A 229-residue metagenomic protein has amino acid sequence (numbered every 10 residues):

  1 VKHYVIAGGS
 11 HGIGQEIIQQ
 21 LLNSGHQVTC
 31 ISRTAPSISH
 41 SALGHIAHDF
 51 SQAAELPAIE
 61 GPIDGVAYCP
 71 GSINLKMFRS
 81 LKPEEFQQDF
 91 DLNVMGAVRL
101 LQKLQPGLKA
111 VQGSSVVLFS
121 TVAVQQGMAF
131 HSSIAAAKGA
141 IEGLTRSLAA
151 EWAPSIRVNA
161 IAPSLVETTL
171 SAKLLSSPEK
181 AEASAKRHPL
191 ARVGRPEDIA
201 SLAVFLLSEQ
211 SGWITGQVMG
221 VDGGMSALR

Functional and structural regions predicted by a protein language model:
S10, G14, I18: N-terminal Rossmann NAD(P)H-binding glycine-rich loop of SDR-like oxidoreductase domains
M77-F78, K82-F90, K180-S184: Substrate-binding pocket helix/loop in short-chain dehydrogenase/reductase
L81, G127-A135, S147: Active-site loop-to-helix junction immediately N-terminal to the catalytic Tyr of the SDR YXXXK motif in Rossmann-fold
L101, A137, T145: Active-site helix of classical SDR
P106, A149-P154, G212: Alpha-helical segment proximal to the catalytic Tyr-Lys
T121: Residue(s) in the substrate-gating loop at a strand-loop-helix junction that position the organic substrate next
Q126, V204, T215-R229: Short C-terminal tail/terminal secondary-structure segment of NAD(P)H-dependent dehydrogenase/reductase domains
